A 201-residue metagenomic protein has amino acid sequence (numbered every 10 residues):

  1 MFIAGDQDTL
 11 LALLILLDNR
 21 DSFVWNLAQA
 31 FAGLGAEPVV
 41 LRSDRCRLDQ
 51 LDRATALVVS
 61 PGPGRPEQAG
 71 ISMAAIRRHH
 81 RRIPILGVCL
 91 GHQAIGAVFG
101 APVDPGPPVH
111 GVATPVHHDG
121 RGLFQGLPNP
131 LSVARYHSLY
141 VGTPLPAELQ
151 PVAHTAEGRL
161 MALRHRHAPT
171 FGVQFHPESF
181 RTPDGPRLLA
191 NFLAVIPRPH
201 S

Functional and structural regions predicted by a protein language model:
F2-I3, Q7-T9: Short, positively charged and aromatic/hydrophobic N-terminal segments
A12-L34: Short, charged N-terminal beta->alpha structural module
L13, E37, T55-A56, P84-L86 (+2 more regions): Structural signature of beta-strand start/N-cap positions in the alpha/beta core of ABC transporter nucleotide-binding
E37-R45: A short beta-strand-loop structural module common to alpha/beta enzyme folds
C46-A54: Short amphipathic alpha-helix with an adjacent loop that forms part of the alpha/beta core around
A54-Q125, L189: Cysteine-nucleophile active-site neighborhood
G122-H167: Catalytic beta-strand/loop cores that center a nucleophilic Ser/Cys/Thr and support acyl-enzyme chemistry
S179-S201: Acyltransferase
